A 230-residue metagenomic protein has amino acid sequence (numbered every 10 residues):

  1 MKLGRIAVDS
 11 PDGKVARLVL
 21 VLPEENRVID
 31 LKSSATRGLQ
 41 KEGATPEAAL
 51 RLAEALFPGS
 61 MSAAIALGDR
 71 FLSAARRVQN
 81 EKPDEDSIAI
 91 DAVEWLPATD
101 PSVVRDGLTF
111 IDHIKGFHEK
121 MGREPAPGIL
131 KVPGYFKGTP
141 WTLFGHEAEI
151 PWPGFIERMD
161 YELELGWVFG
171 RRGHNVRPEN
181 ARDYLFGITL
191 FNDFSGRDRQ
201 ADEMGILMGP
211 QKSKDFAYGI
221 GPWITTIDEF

Functional and structural regions predicted by a protein language model:
M1-G134, P140: N-terminal non-catalytic cap/leader segment that marks the start of a structured domain
A98-F230: Glycine-enriched loop-and-adjacent helix/strand subsegments that border the catalytic/binding cleft of enzyme cores
